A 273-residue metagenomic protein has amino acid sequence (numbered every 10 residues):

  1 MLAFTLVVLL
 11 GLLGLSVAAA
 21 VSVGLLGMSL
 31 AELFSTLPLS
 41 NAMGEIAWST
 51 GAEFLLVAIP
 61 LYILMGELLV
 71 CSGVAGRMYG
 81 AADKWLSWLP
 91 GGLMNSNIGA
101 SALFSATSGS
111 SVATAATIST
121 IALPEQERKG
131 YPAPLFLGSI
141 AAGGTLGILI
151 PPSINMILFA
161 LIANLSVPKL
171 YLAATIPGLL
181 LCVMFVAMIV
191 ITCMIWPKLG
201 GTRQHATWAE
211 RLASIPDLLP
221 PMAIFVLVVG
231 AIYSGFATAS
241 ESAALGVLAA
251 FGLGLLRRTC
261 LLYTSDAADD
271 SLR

Functional and structural regions predicted by a protein language model:
M1-L10, V17-T36, V57-L64, L179-F185 (+2 more regions): Hydrophobic mid-bilayer segments of alpha-helices in multi-pass membrane transport proteins, especially secondary
S16-A19, F54-L55, L68-R77, L93-M94 (+3 more regions): Short helix-coil transition sites and intra-membrane helix breaks within transmembrane domains of multi-pass
V23-G24, I98, I140-A141, A174 (+1 more regions): Residue-level recognition of transmembrane alpha-helices in multi-pass small-molecule transporters/permeases
G44-E53, D83-S87, P168-L172, I176 (+1 more regions): Alpha-helical membrane-interface segments at transmembrane helix boundaries
D83-L158: Hydrophobic transmembrane alpha-helices that form the pore/transport pathway of multi-pass ion and small-solute
K169-Q204: Juxtamembrane and boundary regions of transmembrane helices in multi-pass small-molecule transporters and channels
I195-L219: Flexible interhelical linker loops that connect adjacent transmembrane helices in multi-pass membrane transporters
Y263-A268: Conserved small/polar residues in nucleotide/adenosyl-binding loops
